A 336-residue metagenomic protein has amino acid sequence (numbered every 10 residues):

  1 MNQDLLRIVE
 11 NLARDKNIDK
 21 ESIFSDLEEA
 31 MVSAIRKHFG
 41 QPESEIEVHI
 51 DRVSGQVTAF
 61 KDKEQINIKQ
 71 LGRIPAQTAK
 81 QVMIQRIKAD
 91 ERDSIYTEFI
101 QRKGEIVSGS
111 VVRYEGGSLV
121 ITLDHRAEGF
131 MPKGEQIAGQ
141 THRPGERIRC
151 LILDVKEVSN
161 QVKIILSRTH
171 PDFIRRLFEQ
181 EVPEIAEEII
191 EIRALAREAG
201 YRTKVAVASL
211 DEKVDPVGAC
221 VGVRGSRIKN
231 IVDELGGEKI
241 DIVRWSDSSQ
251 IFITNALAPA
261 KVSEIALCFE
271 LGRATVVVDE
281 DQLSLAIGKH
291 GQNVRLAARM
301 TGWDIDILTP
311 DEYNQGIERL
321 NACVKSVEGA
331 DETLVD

Functional and structural regions predicted by a protein language model:
M1-D336: RNA-contacting regions in translation and RNA-metabolism proteins, encompassing KH/S1 modules where present
